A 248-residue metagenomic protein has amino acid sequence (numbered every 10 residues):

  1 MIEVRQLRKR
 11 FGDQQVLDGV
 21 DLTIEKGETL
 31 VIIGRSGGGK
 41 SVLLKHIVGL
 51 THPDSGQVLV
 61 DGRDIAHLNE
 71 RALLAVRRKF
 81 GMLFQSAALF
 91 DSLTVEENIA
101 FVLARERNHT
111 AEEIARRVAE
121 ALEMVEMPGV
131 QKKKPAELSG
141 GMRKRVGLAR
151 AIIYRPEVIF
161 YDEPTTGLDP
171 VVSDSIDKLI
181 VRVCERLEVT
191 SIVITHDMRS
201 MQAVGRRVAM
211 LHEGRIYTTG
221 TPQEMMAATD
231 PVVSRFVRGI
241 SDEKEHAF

Functional and structural regions predicted by a protein language model:
V48: Helix-to-loop junction immediately C-terminal to a conserved catalytic motif
R63-D64, A111-G129: Conserved ABC ATPase "signature" region
K134-L138, M142: Conserved ABC ATPase signature
I153-E157: A short, proline-enriched helix->beta-strand linker immediately N-terminal to the Walker B motif in ABC-type P-loop
I159-D162: Catalytic Walker B motif of ABC-type/P-loop ATPase nucleotide-binding domains
